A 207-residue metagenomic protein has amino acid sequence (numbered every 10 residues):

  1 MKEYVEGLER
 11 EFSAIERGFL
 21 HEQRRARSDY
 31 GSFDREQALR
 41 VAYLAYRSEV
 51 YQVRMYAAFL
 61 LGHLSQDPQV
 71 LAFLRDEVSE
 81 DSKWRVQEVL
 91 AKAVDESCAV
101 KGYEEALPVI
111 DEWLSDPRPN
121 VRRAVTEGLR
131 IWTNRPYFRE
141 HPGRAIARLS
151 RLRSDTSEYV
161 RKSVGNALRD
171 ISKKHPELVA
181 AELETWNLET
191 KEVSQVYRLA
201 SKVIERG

Functional and structural regions predicted by a protein language model:
M1-G207: Alpha-helical scaffold domains
